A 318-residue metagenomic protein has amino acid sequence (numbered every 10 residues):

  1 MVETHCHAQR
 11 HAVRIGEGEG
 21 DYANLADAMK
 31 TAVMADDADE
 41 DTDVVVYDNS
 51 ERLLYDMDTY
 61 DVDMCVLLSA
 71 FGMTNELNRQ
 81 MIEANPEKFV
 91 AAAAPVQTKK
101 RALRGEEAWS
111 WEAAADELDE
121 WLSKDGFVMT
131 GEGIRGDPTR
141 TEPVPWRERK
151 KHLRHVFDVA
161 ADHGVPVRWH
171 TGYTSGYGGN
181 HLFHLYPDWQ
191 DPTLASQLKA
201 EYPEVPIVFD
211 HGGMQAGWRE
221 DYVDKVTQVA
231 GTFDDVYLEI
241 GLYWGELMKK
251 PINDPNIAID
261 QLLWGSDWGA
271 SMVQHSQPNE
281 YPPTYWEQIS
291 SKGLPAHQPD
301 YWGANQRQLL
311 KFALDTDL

Functional and structural regions predicted by a protein language model:
V2-T4, H11-M64, N256-Q261, S271-L318: Mid-to-C-terminal alpha-helical segments outside catalytic/metal-binding sites
V2-T4, L67-L68, A92-A94, G131 (+3 more regions): Active-site neighborhood of phospho(di)ester-bond hydrolases with catalytic His/Asp-centered motifs
H5, M57, W121, A160 (+4 more regions): Conserved, mostly hydrophobic/aromatic
H5-H11, H170, H211: Histidine-centered divalent metal-coordination motifs
D43-Y47, L67-E76, T98-E112, P138-R147 (+4 more regions): Acidic-and-aromatic substrate-binding clefts and catalytic sites of carbohydrate-active enzymes
V46-R52, T74-E76, A108-D116, R149-L153 (+3 more regions): Well-ordered, non-membrane alpha-helical segments in soluble/globular domains
M64, G72-G178, V236-Y237: Active-site gating/metal-coordination segments in enzymes
P143-W264: Catalytic pocket-lining loop regions of alpha/beta-barrel enzymes, especially the amidohydrolase/enolase/GH5 lineages
